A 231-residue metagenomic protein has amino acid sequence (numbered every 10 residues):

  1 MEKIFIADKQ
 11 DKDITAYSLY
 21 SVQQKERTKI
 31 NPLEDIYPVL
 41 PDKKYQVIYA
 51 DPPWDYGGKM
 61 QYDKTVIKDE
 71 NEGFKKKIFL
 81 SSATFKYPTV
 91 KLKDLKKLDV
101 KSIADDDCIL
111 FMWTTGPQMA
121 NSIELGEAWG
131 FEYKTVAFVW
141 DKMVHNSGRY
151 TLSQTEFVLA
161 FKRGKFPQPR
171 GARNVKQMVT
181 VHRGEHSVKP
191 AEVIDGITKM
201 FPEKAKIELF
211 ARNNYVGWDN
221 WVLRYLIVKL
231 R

Functional and structural regions predicted by a protein language model:
E2-R231: Class I S-adenosyl-L-methionine-dependent methyltransferase catalytic core
